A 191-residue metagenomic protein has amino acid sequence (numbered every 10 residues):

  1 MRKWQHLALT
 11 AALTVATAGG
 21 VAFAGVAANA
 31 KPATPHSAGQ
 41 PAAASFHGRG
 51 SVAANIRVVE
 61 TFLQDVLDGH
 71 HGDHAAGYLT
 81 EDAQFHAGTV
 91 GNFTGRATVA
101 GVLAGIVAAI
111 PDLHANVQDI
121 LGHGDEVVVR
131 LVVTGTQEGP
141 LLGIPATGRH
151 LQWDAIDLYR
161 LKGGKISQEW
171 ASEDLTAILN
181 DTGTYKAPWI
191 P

Functional and structural regions predicted by a protein language model:
M1: Extracellular/oxidizing-compartment recognition motifs
W4-P191: C-terminal and inter-domain tail/linker signature
